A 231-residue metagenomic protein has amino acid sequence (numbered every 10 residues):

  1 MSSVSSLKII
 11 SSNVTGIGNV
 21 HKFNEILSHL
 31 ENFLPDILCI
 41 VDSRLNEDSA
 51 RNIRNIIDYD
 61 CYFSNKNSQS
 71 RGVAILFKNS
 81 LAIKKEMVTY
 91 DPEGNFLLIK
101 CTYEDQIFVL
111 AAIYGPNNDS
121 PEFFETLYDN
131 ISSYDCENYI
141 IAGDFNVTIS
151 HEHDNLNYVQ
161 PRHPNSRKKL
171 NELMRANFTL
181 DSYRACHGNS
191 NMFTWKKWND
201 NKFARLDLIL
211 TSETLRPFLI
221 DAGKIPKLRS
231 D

Functional and structural regions predicted by a protein language model:
M1-D231: A shared catalytic/ligand-binding motif for oxyanion handling
